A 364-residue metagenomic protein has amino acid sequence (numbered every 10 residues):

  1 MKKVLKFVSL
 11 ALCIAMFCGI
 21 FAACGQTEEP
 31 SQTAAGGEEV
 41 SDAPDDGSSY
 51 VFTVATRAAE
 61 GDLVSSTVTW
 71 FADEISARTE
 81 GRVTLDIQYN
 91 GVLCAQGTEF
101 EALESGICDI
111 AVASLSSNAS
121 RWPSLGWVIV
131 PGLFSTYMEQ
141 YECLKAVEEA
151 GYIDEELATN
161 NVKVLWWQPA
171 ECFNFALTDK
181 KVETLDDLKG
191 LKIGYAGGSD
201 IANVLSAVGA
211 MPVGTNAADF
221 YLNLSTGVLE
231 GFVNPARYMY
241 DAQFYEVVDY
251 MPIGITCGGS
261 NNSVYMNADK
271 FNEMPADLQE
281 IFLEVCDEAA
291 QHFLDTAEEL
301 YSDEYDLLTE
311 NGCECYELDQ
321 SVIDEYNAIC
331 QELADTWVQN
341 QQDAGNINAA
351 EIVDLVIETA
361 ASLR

Functional and structural regions predicted by a protein language model:
M1-A11: Bacterial N-terminal signal peptides that target proteins for export
A11, A15-C18: Alpha-helical transmembrane segments
C13, G36-G37: Short stretches within intrinsically disordered, low-complexity N-terminal or propeptide regions
G19-A23: C-terminal motif of bacterial Sec signal peptides marking the signal peptidase cleavage site
G25-Q32, E38-Q140, L157-T159, K163-R364: N-terminal secretory/targeting leader peptides
M138-E155: A gly/proline- and charged-residue-enriched helix-loop-helix capping module
